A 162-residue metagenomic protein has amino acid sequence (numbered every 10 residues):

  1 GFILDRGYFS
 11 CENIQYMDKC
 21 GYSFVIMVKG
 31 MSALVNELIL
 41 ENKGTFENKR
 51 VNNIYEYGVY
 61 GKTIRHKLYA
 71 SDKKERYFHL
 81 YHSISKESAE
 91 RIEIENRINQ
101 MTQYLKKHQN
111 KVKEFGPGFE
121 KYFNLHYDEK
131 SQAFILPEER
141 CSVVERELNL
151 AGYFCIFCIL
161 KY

Functional and structural regions predicted by a protein language model:
G1-Y162: Anion-binding and metal-coordination hotspots
